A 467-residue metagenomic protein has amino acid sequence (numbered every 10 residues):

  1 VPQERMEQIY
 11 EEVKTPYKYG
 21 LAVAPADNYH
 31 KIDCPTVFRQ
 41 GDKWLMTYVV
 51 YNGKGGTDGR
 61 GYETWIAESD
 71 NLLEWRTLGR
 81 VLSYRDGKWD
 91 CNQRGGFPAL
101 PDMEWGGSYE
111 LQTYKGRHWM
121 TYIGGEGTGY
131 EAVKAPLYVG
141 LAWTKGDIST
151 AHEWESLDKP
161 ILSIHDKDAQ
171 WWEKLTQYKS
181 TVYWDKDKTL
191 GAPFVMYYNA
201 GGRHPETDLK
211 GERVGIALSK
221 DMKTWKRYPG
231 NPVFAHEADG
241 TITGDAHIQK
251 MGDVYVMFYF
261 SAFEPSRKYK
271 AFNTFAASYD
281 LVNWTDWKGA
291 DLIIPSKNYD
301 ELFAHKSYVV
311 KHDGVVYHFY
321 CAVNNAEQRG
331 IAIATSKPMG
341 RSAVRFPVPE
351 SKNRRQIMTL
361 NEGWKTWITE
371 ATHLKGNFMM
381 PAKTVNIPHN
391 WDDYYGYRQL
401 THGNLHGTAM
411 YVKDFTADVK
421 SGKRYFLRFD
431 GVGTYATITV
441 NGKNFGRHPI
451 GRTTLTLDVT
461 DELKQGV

Functional and structural regions predicted by a protein language model:
V1-G96, L100-Y178, Y183-T241, Q249-L302 (+1 more regions): Beta-rich carbohydrate-recognition and catalytic domains
D27-N28, Q399-M410, G446-R452: Extracellular beta-rich ligand/substrate-recognition surface
R39, T113, T189, K250 (+5 more regions): Surface-exposed coil/turn segments at beta-strand junctions on protein surfaces, enriched
S83, H165-D168, Y178, G244 (+4 more regions): Short structured motifs
T274, T437-T439: Beta-strand signatures of extracellular beta-sandwich domains
P347-V432: Extended carbohydrate-recognition surfaces in non-catalytic/accessory domains of CAZymes and lectin-like proteins
T439-V467: Beta-strand-rich ligand-recognition modules
